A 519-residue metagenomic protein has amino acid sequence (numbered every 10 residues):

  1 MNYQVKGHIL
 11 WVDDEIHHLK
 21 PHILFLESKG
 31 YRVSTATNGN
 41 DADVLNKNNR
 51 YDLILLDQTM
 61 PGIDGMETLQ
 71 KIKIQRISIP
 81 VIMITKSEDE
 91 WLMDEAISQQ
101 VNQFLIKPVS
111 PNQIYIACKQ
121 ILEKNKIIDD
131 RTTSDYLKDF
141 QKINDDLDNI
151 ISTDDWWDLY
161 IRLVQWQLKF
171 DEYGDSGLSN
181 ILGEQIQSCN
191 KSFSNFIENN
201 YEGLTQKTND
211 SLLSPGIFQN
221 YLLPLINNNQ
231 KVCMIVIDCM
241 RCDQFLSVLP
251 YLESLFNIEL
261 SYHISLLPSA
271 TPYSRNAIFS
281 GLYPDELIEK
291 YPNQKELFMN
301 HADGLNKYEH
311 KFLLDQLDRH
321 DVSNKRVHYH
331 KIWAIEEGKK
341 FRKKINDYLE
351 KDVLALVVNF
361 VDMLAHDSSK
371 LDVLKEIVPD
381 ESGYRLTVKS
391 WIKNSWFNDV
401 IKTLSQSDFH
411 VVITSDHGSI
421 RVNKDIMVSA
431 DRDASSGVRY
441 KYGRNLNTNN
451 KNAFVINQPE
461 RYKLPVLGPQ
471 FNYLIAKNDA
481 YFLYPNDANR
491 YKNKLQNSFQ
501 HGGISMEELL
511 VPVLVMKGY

Functional and structural regions predicted by a protein language model:
E15, Q58-T59: The short loop immediately C-terminal to the conserved phospho-acceptor aspartate in CheY-like receiver
I16-S34: Two-component/phosphorelay signaling modules centered on CheY-like receiver
L24-F25, T59, D94, Q103 (+2 more regions): Feature captures the catalytic ectodomains and active-site-proximal regions of enzymes that hydrolyze or transfer
T37-D41, D64-E67: Acidic catalytic/metal-coordinating carboxylates
V44, M66-I77: Short amphipathic alpha-helix used as the core "switch/output" element in two-component signaling
N49-L55: Active-site beta3 strand of CheY-like receiver
D57, T85: Active-site residues of response regulator receiver
E67, E88-Q103: Alpha4 helix (beta4-alpha4-beta5 surface) of REC/receiver domains from two-component response regulators
